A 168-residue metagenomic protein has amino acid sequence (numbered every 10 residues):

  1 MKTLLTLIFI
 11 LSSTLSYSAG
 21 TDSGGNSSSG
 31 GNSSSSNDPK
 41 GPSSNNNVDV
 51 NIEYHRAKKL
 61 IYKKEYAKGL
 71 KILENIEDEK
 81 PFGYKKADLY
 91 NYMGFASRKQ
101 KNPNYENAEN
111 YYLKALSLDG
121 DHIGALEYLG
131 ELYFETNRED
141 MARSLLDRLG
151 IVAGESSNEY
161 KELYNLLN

Functional and structural regions predicted by a protein language model:
K63, Q100-N102, T136: Structural motif corresponding to the intra-repeat A-B loop/turn of tetratricopeptide repeats
D78-P81, L113-S117, I151: Conserved structural position within tetratricopeptide repeats
K86, H122, S156-S157: Residue-level recognition of tetratricopeptide repeat
Y92, Y128, E162-L166: Canonical tetratricopeptide repeat
Y133-S156: TPR/TPR-like (Sel1-like) alpha-helical repeat modules
